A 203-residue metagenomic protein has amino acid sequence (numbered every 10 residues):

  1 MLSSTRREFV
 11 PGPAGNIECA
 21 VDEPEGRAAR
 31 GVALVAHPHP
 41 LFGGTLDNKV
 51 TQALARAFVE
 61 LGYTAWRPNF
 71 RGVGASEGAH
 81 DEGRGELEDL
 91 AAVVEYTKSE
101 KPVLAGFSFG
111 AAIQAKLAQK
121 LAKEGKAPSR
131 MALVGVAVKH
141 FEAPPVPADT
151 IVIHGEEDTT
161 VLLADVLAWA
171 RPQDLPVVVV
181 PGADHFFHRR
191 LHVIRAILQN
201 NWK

Functional and structural regions predicted by a protein language model:
N16-S99: Serine-hydrolase catalytic machinery in alpha/beta-hydrolase-like enzymes
R71, V178-D184: Short glycine-rich catalytic loops that host catalytic nucleophiles or stabilize transition states across multiple
G106-Q114: Gly/Ala-rich beta-loop-alpha elbow adjacent to hydrolase catalytic centers
G125-V138: A conserved short beta-strand
V146, I151-H154, D158: Short beta-strand/loop motif that positions the catalytic acidic residue of the alpha/beta-hydrolase fold
A148, V161-A170, H192: Short alpha-helix in the alpha/beta-hydrolase fold that links the catalytic acid
E156-V161, H185-F186: Acidic catalytic loop of the alpha/beta-hydrolase fold
A183-I197: Catalytic histidine-centered segment of alpha/beta-hydrolase-like enzymes
